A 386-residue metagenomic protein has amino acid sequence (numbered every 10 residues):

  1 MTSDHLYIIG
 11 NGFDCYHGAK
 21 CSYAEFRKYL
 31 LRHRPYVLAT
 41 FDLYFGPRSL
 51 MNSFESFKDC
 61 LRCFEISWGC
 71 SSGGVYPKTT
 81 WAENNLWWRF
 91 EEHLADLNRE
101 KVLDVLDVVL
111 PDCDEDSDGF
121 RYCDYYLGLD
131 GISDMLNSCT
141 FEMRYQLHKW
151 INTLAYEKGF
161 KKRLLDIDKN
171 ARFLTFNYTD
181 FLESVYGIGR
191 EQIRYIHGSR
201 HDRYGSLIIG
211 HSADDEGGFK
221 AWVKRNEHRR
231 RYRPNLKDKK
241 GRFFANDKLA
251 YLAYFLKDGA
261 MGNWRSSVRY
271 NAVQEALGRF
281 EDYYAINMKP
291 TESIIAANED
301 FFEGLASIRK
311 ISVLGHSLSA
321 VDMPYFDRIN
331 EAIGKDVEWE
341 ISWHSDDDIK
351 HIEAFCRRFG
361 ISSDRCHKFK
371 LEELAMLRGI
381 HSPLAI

Functional and structural regions predicted by a protein language model:
M1-H17, K169, E281, A285-M288 (+1 more regions): SIR2/sirtuin-family catalytic core signature
M1-T40: An N-terminal structural lobe/cap that precedes and organizes the functional/catalytic core across diverse proteins
I9, R27-L30, R194-S199, F369-K370: Conserved beta-strand -> loop -> alpha-helix junction used to position metal-binding or nucleic-acid-contacting
A19-F26, V37, M143, L147 (+1 more regions): Phosphate/oxyanion-binding active-site loops and adjacent basic polyanion-contact surfaces
K20-L30, I188-Q192, R328-I329, C356-R357: Short secondary-structure boundary/capping segments
L30, L164, L182-Y186, I333 (+1 more regions): Hydrophobic, Leu/Ile/Phe/Ala-enriched alpha-helical segments that form helix-helix packing faces
L31-G46, W339-D347: Short, conserved aromatic-histidine micro-motifs
T40-L277: Extended, H/D-rich, highly charged conserved domains that either
